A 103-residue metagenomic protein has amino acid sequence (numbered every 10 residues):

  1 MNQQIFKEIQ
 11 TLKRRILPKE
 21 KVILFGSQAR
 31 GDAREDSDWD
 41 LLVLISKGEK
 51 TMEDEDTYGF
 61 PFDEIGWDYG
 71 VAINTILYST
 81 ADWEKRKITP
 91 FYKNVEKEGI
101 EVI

Functional and structural regions predicted by a protein language model:
M1-K21, A29-E35, S46-I103: Catalytic core of pol beta-like nucleotidyltransferases
W39-L44: Short beta-strand->loop micro-motif that forms the acidic, two-metal-ion catalytic signature in nucleotide-processing
